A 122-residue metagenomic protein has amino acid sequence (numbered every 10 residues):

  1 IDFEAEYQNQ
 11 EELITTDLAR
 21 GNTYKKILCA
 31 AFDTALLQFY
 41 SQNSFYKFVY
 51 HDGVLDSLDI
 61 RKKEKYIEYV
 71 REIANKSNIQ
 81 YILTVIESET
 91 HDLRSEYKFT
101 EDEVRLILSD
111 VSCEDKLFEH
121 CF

Functional and structural regions predicted by a protein language model:
I1-R20, Y40: Extended helical coiled-coil dimerization/tether regions that scaffold and oligomerize large DNA-maintenance assemblies
Y7, K25, F48-Y50, E64: Structured extramembrane domains adjacent to transmembrane segments
R20, F39-N43, I73-S77: Conserved catalytic network of the ASCE P-loop NTPase/AAA+ motor domain
T23-K47: GG-anchored amphipathic helix commonly corresponding to the ABC/SMC/Rad50 NBD signature/C-loop
Y40, K63-E64: Single-residue recognition of alpha-helix boundary sites
D52-V54: Walker B catalytic acidic pair
D59-I60: Conserved D-loop-proximal element of ABC-family nucleotide-binding domains
K65-F122: C-terminal lobe/lid and adjacent interdomain/linker elements of RecA-like ASCE P-loop ATPase modules
